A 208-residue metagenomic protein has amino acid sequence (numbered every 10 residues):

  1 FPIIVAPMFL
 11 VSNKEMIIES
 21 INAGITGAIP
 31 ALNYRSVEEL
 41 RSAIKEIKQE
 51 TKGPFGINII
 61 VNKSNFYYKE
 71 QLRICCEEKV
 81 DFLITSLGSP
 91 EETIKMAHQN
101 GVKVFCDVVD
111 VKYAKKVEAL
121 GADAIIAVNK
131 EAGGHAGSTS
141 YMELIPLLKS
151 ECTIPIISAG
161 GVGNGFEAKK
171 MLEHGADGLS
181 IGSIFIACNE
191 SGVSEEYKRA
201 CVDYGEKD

Functional and structural regions predicted by a protein language model:
F1-P155: Active-site entrance/lid segments in N-terminal catalytic domains of soluble metabolic enzymes
V11, V162-G163: Residue-level detector of alpha-helix initiation sites
Y141-I157, G163-D208: Conserved active-site-proximal phosphate/metal-binding subdomains
